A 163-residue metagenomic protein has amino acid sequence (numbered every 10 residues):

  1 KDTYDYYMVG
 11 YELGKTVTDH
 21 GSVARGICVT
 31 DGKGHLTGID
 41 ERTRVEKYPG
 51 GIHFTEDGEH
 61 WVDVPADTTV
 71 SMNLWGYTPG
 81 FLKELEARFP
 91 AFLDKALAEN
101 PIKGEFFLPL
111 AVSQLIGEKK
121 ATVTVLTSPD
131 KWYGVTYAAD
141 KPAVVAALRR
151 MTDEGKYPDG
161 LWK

Functional and structural regions predicted by a protein language model:
K1-W75, P79: Conserved core of the sugar-phosphate nucleotidyltransferase
H20, R42, A87-R88, A147: Residue-level signal for well-ordered alpha-helical positions
Y77, F81-L82, K141: A generic structural signal for short hydrophobic patches within well-formed alpha-helices
E86-K120: A C-terminal functional module that forms or caps the active site or interfaces directly with catalytic machinery
V123-T127, G134: Conserved active-site beta-strand element of glycosyltransferases/polysaccharide synthases
K141-A147: Short amphipathic alpha-helices within nucleic acid-binding modules
R149-L161: Catalytic, metal-anchored helix/loop core of enzyme active sites in primary metabolism
